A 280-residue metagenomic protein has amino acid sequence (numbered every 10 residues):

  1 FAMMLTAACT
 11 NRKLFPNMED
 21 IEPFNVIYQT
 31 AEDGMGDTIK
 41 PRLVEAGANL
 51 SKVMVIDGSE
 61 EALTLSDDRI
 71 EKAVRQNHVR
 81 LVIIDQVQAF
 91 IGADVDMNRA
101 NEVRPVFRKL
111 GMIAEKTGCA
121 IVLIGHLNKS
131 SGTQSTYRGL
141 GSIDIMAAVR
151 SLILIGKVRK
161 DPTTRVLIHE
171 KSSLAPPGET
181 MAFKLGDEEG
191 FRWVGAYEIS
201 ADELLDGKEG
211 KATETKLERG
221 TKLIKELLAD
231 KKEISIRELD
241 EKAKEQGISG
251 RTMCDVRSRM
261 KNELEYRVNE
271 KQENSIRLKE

Functional and structural regions predicted by a protein language model:
F1, L5: Hydrophobic positions on the alpha1 helix immediately C-terminal to the Walker A/P-loop
T10: Gly/Ala-rich phosphate-binding loop of Rossmann-like dinucleotide-binding domains, activating on the conserved
K13-L14, E19-R108, M112, G195-L205 (+2 more regions): Conserved inter-motif catalytic segment of the P-loop NTP-binding fold
P23, R75-H78, K116-T117, R159-E280: C-terminal regions of RecA-like/P-loop NTPase motor modules
I27-Q29, N101-G195, N269-K271: Phosphate-binding/switch region of NTP-binding enzymes
A89, K129, S258: Positions that flank functional sites
D96-A100, R138-S142, G210-L217, Q246: Conserved phosphate/pyrophosphate-binding and hydrolysis machinery centered on Walker-type P-loop NTPases, extending
